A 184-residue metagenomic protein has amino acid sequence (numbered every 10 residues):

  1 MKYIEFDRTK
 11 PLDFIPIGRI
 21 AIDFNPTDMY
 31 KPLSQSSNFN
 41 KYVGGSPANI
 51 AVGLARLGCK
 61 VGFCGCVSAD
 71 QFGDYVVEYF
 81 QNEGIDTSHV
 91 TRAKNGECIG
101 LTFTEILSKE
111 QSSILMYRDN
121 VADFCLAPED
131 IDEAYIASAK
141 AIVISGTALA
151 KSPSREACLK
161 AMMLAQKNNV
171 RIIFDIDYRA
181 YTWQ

Functional and structural regions predicted by a protein language model:
M1-P16, S108-Q184: Ribokinase/PfkB-type carbohydrate-kinase core domain
K2-D86, T102, L126: Glycine-rich phosphate/adenosyl-contacting loop at the front of the ribokinase-like
C64-I144: Conserved N-terminal subdomain of the carbohydrate kinase-like
